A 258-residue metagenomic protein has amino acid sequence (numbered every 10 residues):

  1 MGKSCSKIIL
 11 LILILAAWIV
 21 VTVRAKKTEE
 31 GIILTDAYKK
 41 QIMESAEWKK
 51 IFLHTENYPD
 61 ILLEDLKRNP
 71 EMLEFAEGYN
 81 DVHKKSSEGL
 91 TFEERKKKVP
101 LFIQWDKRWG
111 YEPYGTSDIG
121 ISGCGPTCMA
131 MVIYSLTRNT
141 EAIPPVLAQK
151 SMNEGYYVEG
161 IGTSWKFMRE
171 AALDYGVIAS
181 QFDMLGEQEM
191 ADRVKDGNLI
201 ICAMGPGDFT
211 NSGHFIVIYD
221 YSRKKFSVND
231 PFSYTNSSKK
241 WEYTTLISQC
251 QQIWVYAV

Functional and structural regions predicted by a protein language model:
M1-L13: N-terminal Sec-pathway targeting helices
C5, W18-Y156: Active-site-adjacent structural segments surrounding the nucleophilic cysteine of cysteine proteases and isopeptidases
L11, L15-A17, Y256: Compositionally biased, intrinsically disordered low-complexity segments
V21-M43, G89-L90, K96-K97, Y134 (+1 more regions): Conserved active-site-adjacent core of cysteine acyl-enzyme catalytic domains
